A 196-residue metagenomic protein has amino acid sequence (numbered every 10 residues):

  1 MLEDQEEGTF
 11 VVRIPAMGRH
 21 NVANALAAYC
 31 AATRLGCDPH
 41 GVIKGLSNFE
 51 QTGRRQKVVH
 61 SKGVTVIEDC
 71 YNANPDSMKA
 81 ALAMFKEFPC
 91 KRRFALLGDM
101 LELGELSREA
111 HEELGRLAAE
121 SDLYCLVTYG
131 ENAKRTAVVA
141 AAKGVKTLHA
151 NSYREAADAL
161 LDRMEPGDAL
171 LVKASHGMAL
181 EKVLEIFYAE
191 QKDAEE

Functional and structural regions predicted by a protein language model:
M1, R13-P15: Generic structural detector for well-ordered beta-strands
L2-E6: Short acidic, glycine-rich loop/turn motifs
E7, P15-E196: ATP-dependent carboxylate-amine ligase
